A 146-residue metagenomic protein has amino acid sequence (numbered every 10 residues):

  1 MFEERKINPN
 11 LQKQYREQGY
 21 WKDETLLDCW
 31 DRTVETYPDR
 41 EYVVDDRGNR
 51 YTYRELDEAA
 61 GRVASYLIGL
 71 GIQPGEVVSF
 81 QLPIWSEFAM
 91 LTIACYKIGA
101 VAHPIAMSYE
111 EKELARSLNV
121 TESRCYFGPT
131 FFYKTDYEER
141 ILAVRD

Functional and structural regions predicted by a protein language model:
M1-D23: Flexible, non-catalytic linker and terminal segments flanking ANL/adenylate-forming cores
E3-I7, L11, D28-T52: AMP-dependent adenylate-forming
R16-Q18, Y51, V78-S79, V101-A102 (+1 more regions): Short, contiguous strand/loop micro-motifs
Y20, L26, D46-N49, G128-E139: Short, charged helix-to-loop "capping" segments that act as catalytic/coupling loops
Y20-K22, D39-W85, A89-I93, E110-A115: Conserved AMP-binding/adenylate-forming core of the ANL superfamily
L70, I93, K97-D146: Structural core segment of the AMP-binding/adenylate-forming
